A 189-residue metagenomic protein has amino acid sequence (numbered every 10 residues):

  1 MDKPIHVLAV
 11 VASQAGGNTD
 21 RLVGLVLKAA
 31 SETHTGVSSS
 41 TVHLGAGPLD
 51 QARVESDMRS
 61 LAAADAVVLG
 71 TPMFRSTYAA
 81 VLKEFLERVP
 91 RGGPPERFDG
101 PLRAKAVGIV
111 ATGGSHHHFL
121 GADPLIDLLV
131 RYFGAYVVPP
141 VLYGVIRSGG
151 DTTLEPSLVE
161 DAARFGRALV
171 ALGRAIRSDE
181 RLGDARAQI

Functional and structural regions predicted by a protein language model:
M1-F98, E160-V170, R174-I189: N-terminal beta1-alpha1-beta2 submodule of the flavodoxin-like/Rossmannoid cofactor-binding fold
P4-A9, A106, L142-G150: A short small-residue
V11, G70, V110-A111, L154: Residue-level detector of alpha-helix boundaries and kinks
G17, D50, H116-H118, S148-G150: A short beta-to-alpha transition loop/helix N-cap that caps and shapes the active-site region
V42-L49, F98-P101, R131-G150: Mobile beta-alpha loop/short-helix "lid" or hinge segments that flank ligand
P90-R91, T112, R147: A broad detector of the eukaryotic-type serine/threonine protein kinase catalytic domain
R103-Y143: Short, glycine-/small-residue-rich phosphate/pyrophosphate-handling segment
G150-E160: Short, flexible active-site recognition loops that position polar ligands and cofactors
